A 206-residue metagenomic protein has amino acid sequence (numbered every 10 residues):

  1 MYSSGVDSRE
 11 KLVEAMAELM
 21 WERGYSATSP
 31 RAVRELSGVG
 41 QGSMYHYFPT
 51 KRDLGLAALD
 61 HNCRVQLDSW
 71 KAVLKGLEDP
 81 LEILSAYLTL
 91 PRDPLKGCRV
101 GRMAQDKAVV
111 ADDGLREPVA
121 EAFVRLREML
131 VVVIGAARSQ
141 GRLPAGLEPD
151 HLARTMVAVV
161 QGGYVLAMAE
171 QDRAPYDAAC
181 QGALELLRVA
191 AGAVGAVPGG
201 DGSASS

Functional and structural regions predicted by a protein language model:
Y2, L81-A86, L90, V124-S139 (+2 more regions): C-terminal peripheral helix-coil segments that are non-catalytic and often amphipathic
G5, K11, A15-D53, A57: Helix-turn-helix
E18, E22, T50, A72 (+4 more regions): Conserved amphipathic alpha-helical interaction elements at protein-protein interfaces in regulatory, energy-coupling
A57, D68-G97, P149-M156, P198: Hydrophobic alpha-helical connector segments
R64-D68, G97, D113-S139, H151-R154 (+2 more regions): Amphipathic alpha-helical packing segments from all-alpha helical-bundle domains
P94-G114: Amphipathic alpha-helical segments used for helix-helix packing
R102, L147-L166, A178, G182-L186: Hydrophobic alpha-helical segments that form the core of small-molecule binding pockets and/or dimer interfaces
